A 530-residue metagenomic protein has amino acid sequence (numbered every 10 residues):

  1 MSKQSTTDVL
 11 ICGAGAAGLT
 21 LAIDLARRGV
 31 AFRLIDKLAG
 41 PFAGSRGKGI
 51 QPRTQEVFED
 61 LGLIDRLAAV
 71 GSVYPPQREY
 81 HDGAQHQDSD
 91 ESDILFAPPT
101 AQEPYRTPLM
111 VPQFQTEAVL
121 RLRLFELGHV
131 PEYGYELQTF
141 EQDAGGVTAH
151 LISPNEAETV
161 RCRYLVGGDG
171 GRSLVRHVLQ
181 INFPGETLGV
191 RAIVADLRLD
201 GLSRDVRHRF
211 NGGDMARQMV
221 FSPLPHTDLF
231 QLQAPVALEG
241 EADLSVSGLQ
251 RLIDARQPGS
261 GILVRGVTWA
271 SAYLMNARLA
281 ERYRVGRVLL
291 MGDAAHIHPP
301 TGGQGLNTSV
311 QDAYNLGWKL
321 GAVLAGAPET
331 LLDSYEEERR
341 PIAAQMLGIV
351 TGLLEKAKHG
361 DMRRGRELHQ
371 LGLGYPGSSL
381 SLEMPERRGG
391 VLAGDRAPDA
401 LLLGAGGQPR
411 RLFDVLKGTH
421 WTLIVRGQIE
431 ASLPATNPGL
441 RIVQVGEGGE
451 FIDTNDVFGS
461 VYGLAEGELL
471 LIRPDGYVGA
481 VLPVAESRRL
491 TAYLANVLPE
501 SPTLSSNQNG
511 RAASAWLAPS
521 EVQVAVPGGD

Functional and structural regions predicted by a protein language model:
K3-A17: Beta1/beta-strand and adjacent pyrophosphate-binding region of the FAD-binding site in flavoprotein oxidoreductases
S5-T7, N155-Y164: Core beta-strand elements of the Rossmann-like FAD/NAD(P) dinucleotide-binding domain in flavoenzyme oxidoreductases
A14-I23, L120, G167, V267-G348 (+4 more regions): Conserved mid-domain beta->alpha element of the FAD-binding
A26-R46: Glycine-rich FAD pyrophosphate-binding loop
R46-V119, R123-F125: Active-site-adjacent segment of FAD-dependent monooxygenases/related oxidoreductases
Q85, L122, T139, Y164 (+1 more regions): Conserved FAD-binding catalytic core of PHBH/FMO-like flavoproteins
H86, A237, K319-G439, G467 (+5 more regions): C-terminal helical "tail/cap" subdomain of flavin- and related membrane-associated enzymes
Y133-V147: A conserved short coil-to-beta-strand element within the FAD-binding core of flavoproteins
